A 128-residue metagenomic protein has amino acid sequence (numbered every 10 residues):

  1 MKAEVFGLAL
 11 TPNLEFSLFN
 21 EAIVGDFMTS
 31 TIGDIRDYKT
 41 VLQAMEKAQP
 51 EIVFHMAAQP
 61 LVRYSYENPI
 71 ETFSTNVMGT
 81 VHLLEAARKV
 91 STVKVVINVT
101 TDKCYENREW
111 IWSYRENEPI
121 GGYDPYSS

Functional and structural regions predicted by a protein language model:
M1-S128: N-terminal Rossmann-like NAD(P)+-binding domain of SDR-like oxidoreductases, especially those catalyzing
